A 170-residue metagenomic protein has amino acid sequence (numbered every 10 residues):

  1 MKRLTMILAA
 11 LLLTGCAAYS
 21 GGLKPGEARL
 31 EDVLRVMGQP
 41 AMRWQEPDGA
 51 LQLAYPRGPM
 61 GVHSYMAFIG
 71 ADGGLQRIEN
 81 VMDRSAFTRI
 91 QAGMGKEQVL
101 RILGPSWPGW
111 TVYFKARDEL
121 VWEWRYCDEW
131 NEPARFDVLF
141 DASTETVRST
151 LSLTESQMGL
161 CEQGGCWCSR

Functional and structural regions predicted by a protein language model:
M1-C16: Sec-dependent bacterial lipoprotein signal peptides
A17-R170: Residues within mature, well-folded domains
